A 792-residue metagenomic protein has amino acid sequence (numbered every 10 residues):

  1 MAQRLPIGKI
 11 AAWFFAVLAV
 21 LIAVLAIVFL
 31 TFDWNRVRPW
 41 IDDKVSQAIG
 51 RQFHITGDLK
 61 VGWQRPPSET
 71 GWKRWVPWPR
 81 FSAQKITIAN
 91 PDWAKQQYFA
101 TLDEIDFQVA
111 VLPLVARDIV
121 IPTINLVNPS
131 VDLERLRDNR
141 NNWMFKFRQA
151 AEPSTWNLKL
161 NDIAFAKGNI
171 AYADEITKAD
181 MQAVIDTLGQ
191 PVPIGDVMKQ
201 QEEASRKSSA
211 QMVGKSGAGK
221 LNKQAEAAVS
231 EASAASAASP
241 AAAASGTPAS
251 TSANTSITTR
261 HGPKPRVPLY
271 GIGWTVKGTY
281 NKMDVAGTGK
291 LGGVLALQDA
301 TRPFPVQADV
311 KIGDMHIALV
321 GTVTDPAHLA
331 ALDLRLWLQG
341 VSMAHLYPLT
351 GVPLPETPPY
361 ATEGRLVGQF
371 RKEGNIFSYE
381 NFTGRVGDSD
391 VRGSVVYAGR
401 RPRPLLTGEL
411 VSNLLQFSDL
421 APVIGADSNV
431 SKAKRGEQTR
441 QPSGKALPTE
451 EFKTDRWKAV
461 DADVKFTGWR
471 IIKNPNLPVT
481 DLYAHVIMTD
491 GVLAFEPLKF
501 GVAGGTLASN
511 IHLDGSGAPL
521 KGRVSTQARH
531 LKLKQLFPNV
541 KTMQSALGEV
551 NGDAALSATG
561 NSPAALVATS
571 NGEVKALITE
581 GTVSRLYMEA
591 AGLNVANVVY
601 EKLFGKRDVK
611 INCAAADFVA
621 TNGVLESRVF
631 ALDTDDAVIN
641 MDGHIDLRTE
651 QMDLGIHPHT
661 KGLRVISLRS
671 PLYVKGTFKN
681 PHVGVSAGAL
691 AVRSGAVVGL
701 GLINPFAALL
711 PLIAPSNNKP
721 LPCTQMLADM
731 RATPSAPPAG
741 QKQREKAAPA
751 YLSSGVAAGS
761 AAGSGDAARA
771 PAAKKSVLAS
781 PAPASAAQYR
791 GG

Functional and structural regions predicted by a protein language model:
Q3-V20: N-terminal Sec-pathway targeting helices
I22-D138: Terminal hydrophobic membrane-targeting helix
D43, W75-F99, V120-M144, N161-A164 (+7 more regions): Small-residue helix/turn framework positions
V109, R148-S154, E380: Short, recurring structural edge motifs at helix starts
V109-V115, E451, S557-P563: Outer-membrane beta-barrel proteins
A150, Q438-E451, N597-K602, R607: Surface-exposed acidic, glycine/proline-enriched linker/cap segments that occur as 15-30-residue helix-coil
T155-K159: Surface-exposed loop/turn motifs in large extracellular/passenger domains
G688-G792: Gram-negative outer-membrane assembly/targeting C-terminal domains
